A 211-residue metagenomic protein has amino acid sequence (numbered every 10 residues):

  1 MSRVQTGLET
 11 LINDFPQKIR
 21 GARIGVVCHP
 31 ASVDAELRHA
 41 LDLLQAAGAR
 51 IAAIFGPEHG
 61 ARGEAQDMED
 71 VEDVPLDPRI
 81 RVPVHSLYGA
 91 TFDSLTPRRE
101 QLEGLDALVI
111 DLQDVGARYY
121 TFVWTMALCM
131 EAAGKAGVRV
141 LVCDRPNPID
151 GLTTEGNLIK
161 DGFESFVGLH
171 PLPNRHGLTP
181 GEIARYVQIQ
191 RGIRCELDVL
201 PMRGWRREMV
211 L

Functional and structural regions predicted by a protein language model:
R3-R50: N-terminal phosphate-binding or glycine-rich loops at protein starts, especially the Walker A/P-loop of NTPases
A49, A133-R139: A short helix->loop->beta-strand "cap" motif at the edges of active sites that frequently abuts
R50-E58: Short internal beta-strands
G63-D67, L141-F163: Glycine-rich, charge-decorated loop segments at or immediately adjacent to ligand/cofactor-binding or catalytic sites
D67-L105, A117: Glycine-rich oxoanion-binding loops at beta->alpha junctions
D106-V115, V142-D144: Short acidic catalytic loops
D114-M126: Glycine/threonine-rich flexible loop motifs
F163-L211: Conserved anion/nucleotide-ligand pocket segment
